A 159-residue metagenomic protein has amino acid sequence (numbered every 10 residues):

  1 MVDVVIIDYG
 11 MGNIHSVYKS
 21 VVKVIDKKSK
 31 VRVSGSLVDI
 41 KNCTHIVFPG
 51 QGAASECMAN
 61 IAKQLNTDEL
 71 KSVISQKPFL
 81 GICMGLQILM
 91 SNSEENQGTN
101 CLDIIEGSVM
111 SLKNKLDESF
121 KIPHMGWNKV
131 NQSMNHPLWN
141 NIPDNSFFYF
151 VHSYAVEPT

Functional and structural regions predicted by a protein language model:
M1-L80, M84, S108-D117: N-terminal beta1-alpha1 cap of cysteine-dependent amidohydrolase-like domains
D8, Q87, H152: Acidic active-site catalytic centers that drive phospho-/nucleotidyl reactions and related ester hydrolyses
A53-M58, Q87-Q97: A short secondary-structure junction motif
N92-T159: Pocket-forming structural segment of enzyme catalytic cores
